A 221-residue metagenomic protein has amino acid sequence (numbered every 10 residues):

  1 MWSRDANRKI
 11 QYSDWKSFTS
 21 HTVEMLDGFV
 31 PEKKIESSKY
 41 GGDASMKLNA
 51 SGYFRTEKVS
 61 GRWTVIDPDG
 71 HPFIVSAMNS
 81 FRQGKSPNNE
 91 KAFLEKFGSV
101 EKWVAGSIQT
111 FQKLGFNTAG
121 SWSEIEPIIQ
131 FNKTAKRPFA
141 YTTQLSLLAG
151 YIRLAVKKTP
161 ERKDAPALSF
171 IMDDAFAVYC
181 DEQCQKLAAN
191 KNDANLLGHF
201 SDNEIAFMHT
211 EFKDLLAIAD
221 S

Functional and structural regions predicted by a protein language model:
M1-R137, L145, A149-A194: Active-site-adjacent substrate/metal-binding segments within catalytic domains of carbohydrate-active enzymes
P68, K163-P166, D193-S221: Polysaccharide-binding and catalytic clefts of secreted carbohydrate-active enzymes
